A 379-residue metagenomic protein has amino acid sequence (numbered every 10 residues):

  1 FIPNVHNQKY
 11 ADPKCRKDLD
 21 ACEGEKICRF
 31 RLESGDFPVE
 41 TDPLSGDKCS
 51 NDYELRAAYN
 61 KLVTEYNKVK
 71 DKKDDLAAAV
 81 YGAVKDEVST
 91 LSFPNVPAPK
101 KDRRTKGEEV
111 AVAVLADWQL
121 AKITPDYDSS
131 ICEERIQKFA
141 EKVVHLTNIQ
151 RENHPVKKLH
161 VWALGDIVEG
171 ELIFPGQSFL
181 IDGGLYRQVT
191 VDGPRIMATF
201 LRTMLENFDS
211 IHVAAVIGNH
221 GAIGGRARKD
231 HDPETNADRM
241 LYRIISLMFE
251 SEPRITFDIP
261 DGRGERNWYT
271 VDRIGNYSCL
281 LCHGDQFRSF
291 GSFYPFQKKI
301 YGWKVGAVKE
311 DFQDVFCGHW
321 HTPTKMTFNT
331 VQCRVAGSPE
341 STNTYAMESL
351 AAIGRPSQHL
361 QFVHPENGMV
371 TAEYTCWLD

Functional and structural regions predicted by a protein language model:
F1-I2: Short helix-coil boundary/hinge micro-motifs
V5-C28: Cysteine-rich micro-motifs
H6, Q119, N219-G221, H283 (+1 more regions): Histidine-centered active-site/metal-ligand motif
C28-N153, Q361-E366, W377-D379: Basic, amphipathic N-terminal segments that precede the first structured/catalytic domain
A98-W118, D128-L247: Core catalytic region of metal-dependent phosphoesterases/phosphodiesterases, especially metallo-beta-lactamase-like
L205, H231-R266, G275-W377: Conserved beta-sheet core of the metallophosphoesterase superfamily
S210-N219, F257-W268: Acidic carboxylate-rich catalytic motifs and surrounding loops in phosphoryl-/glycosyl-chemistry enzymes
